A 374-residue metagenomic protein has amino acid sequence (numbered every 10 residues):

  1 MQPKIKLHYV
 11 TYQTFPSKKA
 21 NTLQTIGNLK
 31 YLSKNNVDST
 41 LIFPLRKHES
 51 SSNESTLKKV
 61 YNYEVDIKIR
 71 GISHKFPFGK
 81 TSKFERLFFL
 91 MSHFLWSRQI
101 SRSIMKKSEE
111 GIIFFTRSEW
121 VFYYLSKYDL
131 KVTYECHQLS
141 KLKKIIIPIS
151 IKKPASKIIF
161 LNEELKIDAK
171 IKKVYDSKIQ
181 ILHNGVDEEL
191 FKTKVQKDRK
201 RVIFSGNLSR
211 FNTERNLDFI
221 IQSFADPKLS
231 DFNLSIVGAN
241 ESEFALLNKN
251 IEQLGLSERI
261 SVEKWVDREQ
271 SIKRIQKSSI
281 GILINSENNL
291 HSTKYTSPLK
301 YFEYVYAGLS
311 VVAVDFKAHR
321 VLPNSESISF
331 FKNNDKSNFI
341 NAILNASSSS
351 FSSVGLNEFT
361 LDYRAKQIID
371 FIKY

Functional and structural regions predicted by a protein language model:
H8-V10, I159, V186, V195-F224 (+1 more regions): Conserved donor-binding/catalytic core segment of Leloir-type glycosyltransferases
T11-K19, V37-S92, F122, A239-E243: N-terminal strand-loop element at the rim of the active site of nucleotide-sugar-dependent glycosyltransferases
E164, G185: Carbohydrate-associated surface elements
E189-K192, N333-N334, N341-Y374: A charged, aromatic-enriched C-terminal amphipathic alpha-helix characteristic of glycosyltransferases across folds
S205, N233-L247: Glycosyltransferase donor-sugar binding loop
G238, L246-I275: Nucleotide-activated donor-binding/catalytic signature segment of Leloir-type glycosyltransferases, i.e., the conserved
I275-K294: Acidic donor-binding loop of glycosyltransferase active sites
G281-L283, E303-Y306, S310-A313: Short hydrophobic beta-strand element within catalytic cores of glycosyltransferases and related nucleotide-activated
